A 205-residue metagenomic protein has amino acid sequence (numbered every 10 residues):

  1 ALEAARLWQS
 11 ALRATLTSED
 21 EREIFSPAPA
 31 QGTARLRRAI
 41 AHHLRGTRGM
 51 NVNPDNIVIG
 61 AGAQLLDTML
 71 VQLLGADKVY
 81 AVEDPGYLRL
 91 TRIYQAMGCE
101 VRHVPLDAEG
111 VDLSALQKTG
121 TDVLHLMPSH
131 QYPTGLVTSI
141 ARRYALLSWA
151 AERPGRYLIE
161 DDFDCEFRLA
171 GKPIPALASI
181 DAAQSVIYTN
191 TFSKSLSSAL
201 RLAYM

Functional and structural regions predicted by a protein language model:
A1, A61, N190: Pocket-edge structural micro-motifs
A1-A14, F25, M205: N-terminal basic, amphipathic alpha-helical segments
A4-A5, L169-G171, I180, S198-L200: Short glycine/proline-enriched turns and hinge-like loops at secondary-structure junctions
W8, K118-G120, L202: Short, surface-exposed amphipathic charged segments that create phosphate/polyanion-binding patches used for binding
L12, T17-G155, E166-I187: Conserved core of the PLP fold type I
D161-D162: Walker B catalytic acidic pair
S179-M205: Active-site PLP attachment segment
